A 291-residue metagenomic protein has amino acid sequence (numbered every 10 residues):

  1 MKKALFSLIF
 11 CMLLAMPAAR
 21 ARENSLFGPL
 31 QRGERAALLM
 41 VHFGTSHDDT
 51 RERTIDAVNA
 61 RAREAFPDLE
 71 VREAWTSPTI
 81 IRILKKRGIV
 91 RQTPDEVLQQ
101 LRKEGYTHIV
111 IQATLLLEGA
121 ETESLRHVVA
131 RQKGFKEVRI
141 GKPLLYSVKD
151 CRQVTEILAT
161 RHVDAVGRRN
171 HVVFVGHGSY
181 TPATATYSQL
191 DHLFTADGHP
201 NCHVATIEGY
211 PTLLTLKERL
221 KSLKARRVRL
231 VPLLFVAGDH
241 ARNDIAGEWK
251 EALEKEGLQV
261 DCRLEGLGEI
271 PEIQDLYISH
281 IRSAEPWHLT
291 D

Functional and structural regions predicted by a protein language model:
M1-S7: Positively charged n-region of N-terminal signal peptides that target proteins for export
S7-A15: Bacterial N-terminal signal peptides
P17-A21: Sec/Tat signal peptide C-region and signal peptidase I cleavage site
R22-D291: Extended amphipathic ligand-handling, pore-lining, and cofactor/metal-binding catalytic surfaces
